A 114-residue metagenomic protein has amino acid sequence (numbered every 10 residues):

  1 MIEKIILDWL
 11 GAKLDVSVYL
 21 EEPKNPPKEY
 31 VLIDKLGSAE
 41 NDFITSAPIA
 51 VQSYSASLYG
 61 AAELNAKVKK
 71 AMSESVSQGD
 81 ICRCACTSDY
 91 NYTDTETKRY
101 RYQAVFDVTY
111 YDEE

Functional and structural regions predicted by a protein language model:
M1-A12, N25-P26, L36-S46, C86-E114: Short, charged interaction patches at domain edges and termini
M1-N41, Y59, E63-A66, K70 (+1 more regions): Small/polar-rich, solvent-exposed N-terminal microdomains that initiate assembly or binding
L20, D80-N91: Short, conserved loop-to-beta-strand elements that form functional interface hotspots
Q52-Y54: Short hydrophobic/aromatic beta-strand micro-patches that form the beta-sheet surface supporting nucleotide- or nucleic
A56-Y59, Y111: Residues in soluble alpha-helical coiled-coils and helical-bundle/repeat scaffolds
